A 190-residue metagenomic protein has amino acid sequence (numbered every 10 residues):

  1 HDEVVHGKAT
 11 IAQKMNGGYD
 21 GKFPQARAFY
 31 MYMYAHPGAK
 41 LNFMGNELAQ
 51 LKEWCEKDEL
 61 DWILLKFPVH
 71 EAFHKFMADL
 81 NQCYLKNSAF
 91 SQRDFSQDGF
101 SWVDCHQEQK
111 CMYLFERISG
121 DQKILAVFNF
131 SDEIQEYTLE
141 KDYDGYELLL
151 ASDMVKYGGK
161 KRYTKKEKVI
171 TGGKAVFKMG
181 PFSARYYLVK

Functional and structural regions predicted by a protein language model:
H1, R27-Y30: Glycoside hydrolase catalytic-domain groove-lining segments
H1-A12: Aromatic-lined glycan-binding groove of carbohydrate-active enzymes
N16-G17: Short, contiguous strand/loop micro-motifs
D20-F23, R27, Y34-N42, N46-K190: Carbohydrate-interacting/catalytic domains
